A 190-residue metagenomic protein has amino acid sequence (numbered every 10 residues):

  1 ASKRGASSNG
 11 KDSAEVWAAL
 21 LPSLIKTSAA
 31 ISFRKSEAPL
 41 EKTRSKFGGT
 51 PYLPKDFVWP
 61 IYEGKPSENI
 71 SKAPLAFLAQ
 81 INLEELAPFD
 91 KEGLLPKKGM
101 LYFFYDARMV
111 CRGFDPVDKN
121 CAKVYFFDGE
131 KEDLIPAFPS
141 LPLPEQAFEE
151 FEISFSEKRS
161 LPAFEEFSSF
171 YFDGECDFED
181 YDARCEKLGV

Functional and structural regions predicted by a protein language model:
A1-V190: Preference for intrinsically disordered or flexible, low-complexity segments and adjacent hinge/connector residues
